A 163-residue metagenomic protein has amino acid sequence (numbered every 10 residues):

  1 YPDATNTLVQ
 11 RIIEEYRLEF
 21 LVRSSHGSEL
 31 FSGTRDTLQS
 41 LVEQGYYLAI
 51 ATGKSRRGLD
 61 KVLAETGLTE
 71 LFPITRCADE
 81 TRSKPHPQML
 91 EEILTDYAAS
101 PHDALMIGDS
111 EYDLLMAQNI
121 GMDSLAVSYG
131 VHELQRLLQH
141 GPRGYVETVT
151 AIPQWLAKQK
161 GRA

Functional and structural regions predicted by a protein language model:
Q10, L18-I50, R56-D60, P87: Short, acidic loop-to-helix structural element flanking the phosphoryl-transfer center in phosphate-processing enzymes
S25-E29, S55-I107, E111-I120, L134-L138: Substrate-recognition "cap/lid" segment bordering the active-site pocket of phosphatases
E43-Y46, Y97-D103, Q159-R162: Glycine-rich phosphate-binding loop signature in dinucleotide/nucleotide-binding domains
G53, G108-S110, S128-V131, V149: Short secondary-structure boundary segments
M122, G141-P142: As written
S124-A126: Short hydrophobic beta-strand element within catalytic cores of glycosyltransferases and related nucleotide-activated
G144-T148: Short acidic-hydrophobic, aromatic-tinged amphipathic segments that line or gate anion-handling sites
T150-A163: Generic C-terminal helix-cap and adjacent flexible tail
